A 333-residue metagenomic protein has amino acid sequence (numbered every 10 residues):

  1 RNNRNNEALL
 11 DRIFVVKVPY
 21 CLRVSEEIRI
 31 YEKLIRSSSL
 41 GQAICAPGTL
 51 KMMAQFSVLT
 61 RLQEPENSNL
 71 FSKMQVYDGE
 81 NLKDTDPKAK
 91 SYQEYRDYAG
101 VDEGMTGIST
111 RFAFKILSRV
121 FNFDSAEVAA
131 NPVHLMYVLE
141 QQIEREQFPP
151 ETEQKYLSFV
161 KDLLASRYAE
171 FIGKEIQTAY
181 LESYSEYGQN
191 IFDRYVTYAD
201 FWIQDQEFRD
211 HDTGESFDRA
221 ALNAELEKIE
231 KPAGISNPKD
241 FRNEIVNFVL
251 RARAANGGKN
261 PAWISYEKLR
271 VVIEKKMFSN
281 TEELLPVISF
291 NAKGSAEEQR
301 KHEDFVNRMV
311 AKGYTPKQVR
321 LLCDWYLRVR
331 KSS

Functional and structural regions predicted by a protein language model:
R1-N3, I28: Acidic/histidine-rich catalytic neighborhood
N3-Y20: A short helix-turn-beta junction within AAA+ P-loop NTPase domains corresponding to the substrate/partner-engaging
R4, L10, A54, R61 (+1 more regions): Signal for well-folded cores of large energy- and translation-related assemblies
R12, L34, M52, F56 (+3 more regions): Residues that form generic nucleotide/phosphate-binding pockets
K17, C21-L117: Conserved AAA+ ATPase small/helical "lid" subdomain
R119-S333: Terminal-proximal interaction/regulatory segments of ATP-powered molecular machines
